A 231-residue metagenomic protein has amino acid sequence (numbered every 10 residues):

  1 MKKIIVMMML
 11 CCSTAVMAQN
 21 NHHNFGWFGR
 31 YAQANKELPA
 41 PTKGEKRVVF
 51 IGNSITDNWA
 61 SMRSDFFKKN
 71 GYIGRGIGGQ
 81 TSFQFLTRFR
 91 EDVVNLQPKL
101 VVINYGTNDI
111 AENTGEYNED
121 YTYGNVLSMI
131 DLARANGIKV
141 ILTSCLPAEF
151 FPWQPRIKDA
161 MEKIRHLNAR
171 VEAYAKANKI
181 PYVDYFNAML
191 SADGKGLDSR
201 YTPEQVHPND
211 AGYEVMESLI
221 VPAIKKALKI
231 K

Functional and structural regions predicted by a protein language model:
M1-N20: Bacterial Sec-dependent N-terminal signal peptides
M8, G52, Y105: Residues that line or immediately flank small-molecule/substrate-binding pockets and catalytic motifs
C11, I55, G79, P147 (+1 more regions): Residue-level detector of flexible, active-site-proximal loop/helix-junction positions within diverse enzyme catalytic
A18-K99: Serine-esterase "nucleophile elbow" of acetyl-processing enzymes
D65-N70, T87-K231: Alpha-helical cap/lid subdomain in secreted, periplasmic, or secretory-pathway luminal O-acyl-processing enzymes
